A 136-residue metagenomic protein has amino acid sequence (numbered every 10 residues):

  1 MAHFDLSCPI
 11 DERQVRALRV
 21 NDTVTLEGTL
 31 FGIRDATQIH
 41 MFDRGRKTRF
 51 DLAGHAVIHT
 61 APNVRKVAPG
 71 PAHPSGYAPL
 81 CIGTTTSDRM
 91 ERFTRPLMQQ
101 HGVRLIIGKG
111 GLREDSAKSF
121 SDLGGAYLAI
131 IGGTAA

Functional and structural regions predicted by a protein language model:
M1-I10: Short, structured beta-strand/loop micro-motifs enriched in basic residues and often containing a Trp
E12-A17: Short, surface-exposed secondary-structure edge patches
G32-A136: Feature captures the catalytic cores and cofactor-binding loops of soluble hydro-lyases/lyases that act on carboxylate
